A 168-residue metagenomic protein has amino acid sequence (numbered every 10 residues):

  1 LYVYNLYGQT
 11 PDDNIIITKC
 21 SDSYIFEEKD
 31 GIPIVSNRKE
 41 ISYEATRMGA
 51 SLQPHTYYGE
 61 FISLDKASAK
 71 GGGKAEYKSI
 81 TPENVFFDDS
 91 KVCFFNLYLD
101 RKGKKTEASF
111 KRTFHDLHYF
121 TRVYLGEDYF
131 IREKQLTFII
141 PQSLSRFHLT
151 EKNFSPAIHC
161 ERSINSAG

Functional and structural regions predicted by a protein language model:
L1-V3: Sec-dependent N-terminal signal peptides
Y7-G168: Beta-strand-rich, non-transmembrane domain signature
